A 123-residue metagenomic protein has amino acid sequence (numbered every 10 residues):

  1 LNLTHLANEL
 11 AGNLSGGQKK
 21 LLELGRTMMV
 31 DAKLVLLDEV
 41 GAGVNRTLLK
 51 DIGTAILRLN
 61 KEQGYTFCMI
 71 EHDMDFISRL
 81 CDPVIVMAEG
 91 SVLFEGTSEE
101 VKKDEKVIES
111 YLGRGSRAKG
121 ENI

Functional and structural regions predicted by a protein language model:
L1-L6, T54-L57: Conserved ABC ATPase "signature" region
L10-L14: Conserved ABC ATPase signature
E39-V40: Walker B catalytic motif
K50-E62: Helical segment within the ABC ATPase nucleotide-binding domain
E71-H72: H-loop/switch region of ABC-family ATPase nucleotide-binding domains
I77-R79: A short, surface-exposed alpha-helical micro-motif characterized by mixed small hydrophobic and charged/polar residues
